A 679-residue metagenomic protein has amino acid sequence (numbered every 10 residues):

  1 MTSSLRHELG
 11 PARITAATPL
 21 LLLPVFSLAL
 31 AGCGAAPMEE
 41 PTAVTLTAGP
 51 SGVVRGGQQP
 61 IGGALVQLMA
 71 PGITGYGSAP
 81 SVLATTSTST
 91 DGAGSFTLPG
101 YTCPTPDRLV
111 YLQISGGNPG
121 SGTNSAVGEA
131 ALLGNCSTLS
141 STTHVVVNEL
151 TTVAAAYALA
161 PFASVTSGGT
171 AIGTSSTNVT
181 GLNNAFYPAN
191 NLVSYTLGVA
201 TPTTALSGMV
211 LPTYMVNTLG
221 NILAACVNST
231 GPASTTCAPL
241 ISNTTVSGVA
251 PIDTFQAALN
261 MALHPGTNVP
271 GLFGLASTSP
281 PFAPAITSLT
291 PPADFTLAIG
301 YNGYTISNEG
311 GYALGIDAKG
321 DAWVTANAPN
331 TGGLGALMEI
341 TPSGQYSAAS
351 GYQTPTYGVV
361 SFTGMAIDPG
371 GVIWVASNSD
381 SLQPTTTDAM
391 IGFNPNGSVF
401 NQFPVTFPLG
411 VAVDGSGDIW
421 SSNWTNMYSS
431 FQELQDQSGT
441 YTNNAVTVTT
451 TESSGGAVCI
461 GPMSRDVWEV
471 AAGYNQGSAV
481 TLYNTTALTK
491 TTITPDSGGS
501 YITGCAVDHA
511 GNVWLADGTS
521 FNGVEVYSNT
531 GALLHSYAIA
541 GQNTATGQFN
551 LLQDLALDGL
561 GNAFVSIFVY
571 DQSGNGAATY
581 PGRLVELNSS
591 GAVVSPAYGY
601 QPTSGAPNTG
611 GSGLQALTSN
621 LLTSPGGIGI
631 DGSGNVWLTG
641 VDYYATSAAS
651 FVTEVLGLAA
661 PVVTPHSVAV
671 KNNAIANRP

Functional and structural regions predicted by a protein language model:
M1-T15: N-terminal secretory signal peptides that target proteins for export/translocation
G10, P24-F26: Hydrophobic helical h-region of N-terminal Sec-dependent signal peptides in bacterial secretory/periplasmic proteins
A16-L23: Sec-dependent signal peptide recognition, specifically the positively charged N-region followed immediately by
L22, P41, R55-G57, P212 (+4 more regions): Residues embedded in well-ordered secondary-structure elements
F26-S27, E129: Residue-level signal for mature regions of secreted extracellular proteins and peptides
A29-G32: C-terminal motif of bacterial Sec signal peptides marking the signal peptidase cleavage site
G34-Y312: Feature for extracytoplasmic/surface-facing segments of secreted or surface-associated proteins, emphasizing
V269-P679: Flexible "stalk/tail and boundary" regions
